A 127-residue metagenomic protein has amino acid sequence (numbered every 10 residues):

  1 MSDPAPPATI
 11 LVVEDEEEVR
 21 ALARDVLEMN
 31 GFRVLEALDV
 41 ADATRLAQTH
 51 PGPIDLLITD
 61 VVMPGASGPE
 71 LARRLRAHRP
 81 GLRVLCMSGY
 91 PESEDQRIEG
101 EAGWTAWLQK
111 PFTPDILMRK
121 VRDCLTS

Functional and structural regions predicted by a protein language model:
E14: Conserved acidic carboxylate
R20, A41-Q48, R73, M118: Alpha2 helix of the CheY-like receiver
R20, P64-G65, E92: The feature encodes the CheY-like receiver
A21-M29: Charged docking surfaces used in two-component/phosphorelay signaling
E36-L56, D95-Q96: Acidic, metal-coordinating helix/loop segments flanking the phosphotransfer/catalytic sites of two-component signaling
D39-D42, P64-L71: Acidic catalytic/metal-coordinating carboxylates
D60: Active-site residues of response regulator receiver
E70, R74-A77, L82-Q109, D115-R122: Alpha4 helix (beta4-alpha4-beta5 surface) of REC/receiver domains from two-component response regulators
